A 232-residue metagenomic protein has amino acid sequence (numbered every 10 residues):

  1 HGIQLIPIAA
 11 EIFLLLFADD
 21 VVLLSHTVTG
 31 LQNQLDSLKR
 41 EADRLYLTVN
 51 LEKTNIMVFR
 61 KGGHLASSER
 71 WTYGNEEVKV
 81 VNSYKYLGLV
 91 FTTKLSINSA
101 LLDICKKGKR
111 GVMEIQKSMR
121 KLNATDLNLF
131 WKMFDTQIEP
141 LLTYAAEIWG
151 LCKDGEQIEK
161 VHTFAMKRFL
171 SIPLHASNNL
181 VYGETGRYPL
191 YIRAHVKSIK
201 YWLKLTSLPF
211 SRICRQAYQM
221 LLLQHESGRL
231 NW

Functional and structural regions predicted by a protein language model:
H1-A18, V22-L24, L31: Active-site palm subdomain of RNA-directed nucleic acid polymerases
G2, N50-N55, A124-F134, S177: Short amphipathic alpha-helical interface segments
D19-V21, A42, Y46-V49, I56 (+6 more regions): Mobile genetic element proteins and their domesticated derivatives, centered on retroelements and DNA transposons
G30-L45: Inter-domain linker/hinge segments that demarcate the starts of reverse transcriptase and RNase H-type modules
T48-N82: Short, conserved micro-motifs composed of acidic
T54-G62, G155-T163, N179-R187: A glycine-rich phosphate-binding loop feature that marks nucleotide/adenosyl-phosphate handling sites
N75-W149, R212: Basic, alpha-helical interaction scaffolds
W131-F134, A146, V161-H162, P173-W232: Extended C-terminal regions of large enzymes
